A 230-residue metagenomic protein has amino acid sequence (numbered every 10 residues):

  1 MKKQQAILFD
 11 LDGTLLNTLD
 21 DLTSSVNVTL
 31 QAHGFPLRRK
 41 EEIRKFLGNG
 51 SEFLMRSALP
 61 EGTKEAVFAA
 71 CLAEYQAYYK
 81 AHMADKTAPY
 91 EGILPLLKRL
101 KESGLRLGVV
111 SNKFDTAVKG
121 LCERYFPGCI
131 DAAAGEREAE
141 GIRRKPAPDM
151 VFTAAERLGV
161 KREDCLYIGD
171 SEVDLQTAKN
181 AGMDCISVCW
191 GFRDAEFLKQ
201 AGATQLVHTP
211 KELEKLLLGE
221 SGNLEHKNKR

Functional and structural regions predicted by a protein language model:
M1-F9, N223-R230: Non-catalytic pre-domain segments flanking phosphatase-related domains
K2-P95, S103, T116: N-terminal helical cap/lid subdomain that shapes the substrate entry/recognition surface in HAD-like hydrolases
D85-K86, F114-L166, E172-A181, A195-E196: Substrate-recognition "cap/lid" segment bordering the active-site pocket of phosphatases
L94-K101, L175-N180: Surface-exposed amphipathic alpha-helices with a cationic face
W190-K199: Short, glycine/polar-rich helix-capping loops at beta-to-alpha or helix-loop-helix junctions that flank or form
Q205-T209: Short acidic-hydrophobic, aromatic-tinged amphipathic segments that line or gate anion-handling sites
